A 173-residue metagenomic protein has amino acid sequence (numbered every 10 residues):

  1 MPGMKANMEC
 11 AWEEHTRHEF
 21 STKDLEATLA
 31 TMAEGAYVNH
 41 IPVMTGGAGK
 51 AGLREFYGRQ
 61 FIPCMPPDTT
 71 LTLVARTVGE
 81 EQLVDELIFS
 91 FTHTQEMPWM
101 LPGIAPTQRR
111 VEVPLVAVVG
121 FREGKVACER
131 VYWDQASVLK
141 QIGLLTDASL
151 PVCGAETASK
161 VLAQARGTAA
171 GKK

Functional and structural regions predicted by a protein language model:
M1-K173: C-terminal and inter-domain tail/linker signature
